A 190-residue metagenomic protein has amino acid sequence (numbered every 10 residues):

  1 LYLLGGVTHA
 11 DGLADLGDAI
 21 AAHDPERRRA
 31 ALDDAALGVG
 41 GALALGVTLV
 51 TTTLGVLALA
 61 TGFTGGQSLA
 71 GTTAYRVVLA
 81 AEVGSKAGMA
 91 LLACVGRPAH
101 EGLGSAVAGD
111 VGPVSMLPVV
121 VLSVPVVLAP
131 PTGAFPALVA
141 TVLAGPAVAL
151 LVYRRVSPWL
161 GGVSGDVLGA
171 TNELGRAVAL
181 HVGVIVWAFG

Functional and structural regions predicted by a protein language model:
L1-G6, G17-R27, A35, G40-V163 (+1 more regions): Hydrophobic alpha-helical transmembrane segments
V7-G12: Juxtamembrane transmembrane-helix boundary signature
L32: His/Met- and acidic-residue-enriched segments that coordinate or traffic transition-metal cofactors and support
